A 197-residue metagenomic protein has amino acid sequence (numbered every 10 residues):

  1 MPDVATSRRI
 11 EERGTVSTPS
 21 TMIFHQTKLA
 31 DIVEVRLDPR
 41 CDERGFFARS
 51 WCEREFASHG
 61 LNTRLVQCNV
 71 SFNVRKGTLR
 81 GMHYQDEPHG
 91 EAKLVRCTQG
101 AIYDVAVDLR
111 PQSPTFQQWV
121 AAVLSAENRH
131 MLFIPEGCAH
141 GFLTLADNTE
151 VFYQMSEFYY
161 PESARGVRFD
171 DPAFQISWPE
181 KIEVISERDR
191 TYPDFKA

Functional and structural regions predicted by a protein language model:
M1, H130-M131: A generic structured-segment signal
M1-S20: N-terminal amphipathic/basic-hydrophobic helices that include classical n-h-c signal peptides and signal-anchor
G14-H130, N148, Y153-A197: Non-catalytic, conserved peripheral segments adjacent to functional cores
L132, H140-L145: Short beta-strand His + acidic residue motifs that chelate non-heme Fe in jelly-roll/DSBH and cupin folds
